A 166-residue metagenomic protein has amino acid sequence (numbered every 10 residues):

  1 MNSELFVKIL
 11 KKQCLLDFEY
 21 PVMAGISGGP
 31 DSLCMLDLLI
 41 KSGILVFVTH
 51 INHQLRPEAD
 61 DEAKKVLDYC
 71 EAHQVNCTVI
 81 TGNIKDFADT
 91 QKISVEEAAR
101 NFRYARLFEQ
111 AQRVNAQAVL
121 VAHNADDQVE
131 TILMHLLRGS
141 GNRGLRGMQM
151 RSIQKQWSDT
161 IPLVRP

Functional and structural regions predicted by a protein language model:
M1-L133, R165: ATP-dependent adenylation/nucleotidyltransferase module used to activate substrates
A118-A122, D127-P166: Catalytic subdomain that performs nucleotidyl-dependent activation
